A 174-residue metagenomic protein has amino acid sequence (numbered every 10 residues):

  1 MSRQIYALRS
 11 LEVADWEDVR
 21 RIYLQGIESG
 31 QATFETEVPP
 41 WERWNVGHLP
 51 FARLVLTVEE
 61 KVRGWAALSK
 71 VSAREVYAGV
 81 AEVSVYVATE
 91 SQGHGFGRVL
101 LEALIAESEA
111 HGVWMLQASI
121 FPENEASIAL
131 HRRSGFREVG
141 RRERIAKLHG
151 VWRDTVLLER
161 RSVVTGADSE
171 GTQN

Functional and structural regions predicted by a protein language model:
Y6-V19: A short beta-loop-alpha structural element at the N-terminal edge of CoA-dependent acyl/N-acetyltransferase catalytic
R20-E37: Helix-loop element at the rim of GNAT/NAT acetyltransferase active sites that forms part of the acceptor-substrate
T33-E90, L101-E102, E107, R161-V163: Acetyl-CoA-dependent GNAT
A67-K70, E75, Q117-I120, R132 (+1 more regions): Conserved catalytic-core motifs of GNAT/GCN5-like acyltransferases
Q92, A118-I128: Conserved beta-strand-loop-alpha-helix junction that forms the acyl-donor binding cleft
G93-A106, I128-R133: Conserved acetyl-CoA-binding loop-helix of GNAT-fold acetyltransferases
S108-I120: Conserved GNAT acetyl-CoA-binding A-motif
R144-N174: C-terminal "cap" of GNAT-fold acetyltransferases
